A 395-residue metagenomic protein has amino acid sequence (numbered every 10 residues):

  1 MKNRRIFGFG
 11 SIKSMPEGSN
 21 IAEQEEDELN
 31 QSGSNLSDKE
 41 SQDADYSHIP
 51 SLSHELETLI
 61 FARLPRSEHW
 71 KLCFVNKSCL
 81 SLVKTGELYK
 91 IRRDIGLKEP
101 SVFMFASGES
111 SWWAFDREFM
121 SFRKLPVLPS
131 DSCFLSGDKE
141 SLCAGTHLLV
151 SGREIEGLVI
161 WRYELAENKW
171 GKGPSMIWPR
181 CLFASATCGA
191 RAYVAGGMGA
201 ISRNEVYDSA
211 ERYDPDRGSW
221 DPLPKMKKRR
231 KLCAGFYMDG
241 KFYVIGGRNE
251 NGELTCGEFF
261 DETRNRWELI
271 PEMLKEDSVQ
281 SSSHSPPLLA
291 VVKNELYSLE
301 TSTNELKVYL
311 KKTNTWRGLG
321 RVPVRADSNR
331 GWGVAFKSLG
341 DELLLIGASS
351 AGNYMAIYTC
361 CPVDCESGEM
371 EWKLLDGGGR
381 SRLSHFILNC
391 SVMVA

Functional and structural regions predicted by a protein language model:
M1-S51, L59: CRL adaptor-proximal regions
K39-D45, F119-D138: Internal amphipathic alpha-helical repeat/solenoid segments
H48, L52-V83: Short hydrophobic alpha-helical "box" of cullin-RING ligase substrate receptors that recruits the CRL scaffold
P50-S51, K90-S107, S130-E154, I160 (+8 more regions): Conserved short beta-strand element of beta-propeller blades
H69-W70, L80-S81, Y89, F122-R123 (+11 more regions): Eukaryotic short linear interaction motifs
S107-P129, R153-E154, E164: Beta-propeller domains
W112-R117, V159-E167, Y207-R217, T255-R264 (+2 more regions): Beta-propeller blade signature
K124-L128, K169-S175, P215-M226, T263-V279 (+2 more regions): Blade-edge beta-strand/turn elements of extracellular beta-propeller and related beta-sheet repeat scaffolds
